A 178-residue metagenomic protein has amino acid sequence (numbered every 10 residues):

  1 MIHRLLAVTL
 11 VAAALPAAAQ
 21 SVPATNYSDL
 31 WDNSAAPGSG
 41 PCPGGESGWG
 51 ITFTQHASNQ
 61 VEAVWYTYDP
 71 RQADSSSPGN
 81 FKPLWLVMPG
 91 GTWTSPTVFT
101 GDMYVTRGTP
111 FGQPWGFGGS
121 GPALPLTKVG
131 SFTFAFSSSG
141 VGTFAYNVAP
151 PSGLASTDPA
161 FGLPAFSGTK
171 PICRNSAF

Functional and structural regions predicted by a protein language model:
I2-V8: Sec-dependent signal peptide recognition, specifically the positively charged N-region followed immediately by
A14-A18: N-terminal signal peptide c-region/cleavage motif recognized by signal peptidases
Q20-F178: Mature soluble binding/inhibitory domains
